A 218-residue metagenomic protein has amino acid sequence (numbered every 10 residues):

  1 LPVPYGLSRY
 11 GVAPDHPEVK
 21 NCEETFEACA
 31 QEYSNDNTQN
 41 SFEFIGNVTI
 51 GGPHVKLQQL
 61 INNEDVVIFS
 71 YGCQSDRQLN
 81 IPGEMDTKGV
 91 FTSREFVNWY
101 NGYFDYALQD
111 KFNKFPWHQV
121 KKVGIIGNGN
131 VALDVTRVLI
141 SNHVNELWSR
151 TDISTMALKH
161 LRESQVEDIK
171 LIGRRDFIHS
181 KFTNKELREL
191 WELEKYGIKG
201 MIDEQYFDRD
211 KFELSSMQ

Functional and structural regions predicted by a protein language model:
L1, N128, R174: Cofactor-binding loop segments of dinucleotide-utilizing enzymes, especially the Rossmann-like FAD- and NAD(P)+-binding
V3, Q74, V131, F177: Conserved Rossmann-like nucleotide-cofactor binding loop
V3-V66: N-terminal Rossmann-like dinucleotide/flavin-binding domain of flavoprotein oxidoreductases that bind FAD/FMN
S8, Y33-T38, L133-Q218: Dinucleotide-binding/catalytic capping subdomain of oxidoreductase cores
T49, G72-C73: Short glycine-/small-residue-rich Rossmann-like dinucleotide-binding loops
N63-G72, V123-I126: Short hydrophobic core segments
D76-E163: Glycine-rich dinucleotide-binding loop and its adjacent helix/turn
